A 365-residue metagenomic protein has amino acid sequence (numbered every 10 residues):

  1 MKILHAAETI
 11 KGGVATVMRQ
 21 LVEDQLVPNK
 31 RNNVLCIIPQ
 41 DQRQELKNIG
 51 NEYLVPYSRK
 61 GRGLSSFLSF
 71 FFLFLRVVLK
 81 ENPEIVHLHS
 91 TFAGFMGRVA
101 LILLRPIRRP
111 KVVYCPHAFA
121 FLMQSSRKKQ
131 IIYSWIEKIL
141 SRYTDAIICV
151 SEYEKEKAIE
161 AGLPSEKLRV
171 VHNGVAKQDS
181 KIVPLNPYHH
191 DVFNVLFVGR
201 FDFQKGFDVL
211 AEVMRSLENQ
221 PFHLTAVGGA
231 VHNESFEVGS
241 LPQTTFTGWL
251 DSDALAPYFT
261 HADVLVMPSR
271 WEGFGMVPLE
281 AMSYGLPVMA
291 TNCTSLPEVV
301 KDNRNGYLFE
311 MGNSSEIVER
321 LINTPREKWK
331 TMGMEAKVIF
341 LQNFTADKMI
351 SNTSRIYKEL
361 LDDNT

Functional and structural regions predicted by a protein language model:
L4-F67, V170, G229-H232: N-terminal strand-loop element at the rim of the active site of nucleotide-sugar-dependent glycosyltransferases
A15-Q20, F193, F197-S216, A226: A conserved mid-protein helix/loop that constitutes part of the nucleotide-sugar donor-binding site
L88-G94: Short His-centered aromatic/hydrophobic patch
S235-D253: Nucleotide-activated donor-binding/catalytic signature segment of Leloir-type glycosyltransferases, i.e., the conserved
W249-L250, P257-A262: Short alpha-helical donor nucleotide-sugar binding micro-motif in glycosyltransferases
R270: Aromatic "clamp/platform" in nucleotide-sugar-dependent glycosyltransferases that forms part of the donor/acceptor
P287-A290: Short hydrophobic beta-strand element within catalytic cores of glycosyltransferases and related nucleotide-activated
D302-N303, Y307-N313, I322-E327: Conserved acidic donor-binding segment of nucleotide-sugar-dependent glycosyltransferases
